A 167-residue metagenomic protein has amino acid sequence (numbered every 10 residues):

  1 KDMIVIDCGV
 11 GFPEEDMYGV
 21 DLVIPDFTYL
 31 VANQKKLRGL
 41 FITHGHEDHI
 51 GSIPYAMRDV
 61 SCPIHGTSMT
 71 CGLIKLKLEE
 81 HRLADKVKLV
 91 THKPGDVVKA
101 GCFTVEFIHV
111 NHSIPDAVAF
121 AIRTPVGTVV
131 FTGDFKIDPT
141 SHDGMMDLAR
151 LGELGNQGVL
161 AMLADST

Functional and structural regions predicted by a protein language model:
K1-F41, H46-T167: His/Asp/Glu-rich metal-coordinating catalytic cores of metallo-dependent phosphodiesterases/hydrolases acting on
